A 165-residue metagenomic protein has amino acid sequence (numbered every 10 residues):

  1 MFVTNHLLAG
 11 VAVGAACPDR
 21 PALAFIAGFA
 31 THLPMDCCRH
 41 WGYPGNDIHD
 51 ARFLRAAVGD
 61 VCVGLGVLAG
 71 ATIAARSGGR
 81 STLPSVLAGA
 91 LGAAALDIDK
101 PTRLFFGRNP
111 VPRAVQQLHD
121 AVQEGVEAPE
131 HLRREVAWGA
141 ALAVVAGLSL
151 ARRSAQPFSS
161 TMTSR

Functional and structural regions predicted by a protein language model:
M1-R165: N-terminal membrane-targeting hydrophobic helices
